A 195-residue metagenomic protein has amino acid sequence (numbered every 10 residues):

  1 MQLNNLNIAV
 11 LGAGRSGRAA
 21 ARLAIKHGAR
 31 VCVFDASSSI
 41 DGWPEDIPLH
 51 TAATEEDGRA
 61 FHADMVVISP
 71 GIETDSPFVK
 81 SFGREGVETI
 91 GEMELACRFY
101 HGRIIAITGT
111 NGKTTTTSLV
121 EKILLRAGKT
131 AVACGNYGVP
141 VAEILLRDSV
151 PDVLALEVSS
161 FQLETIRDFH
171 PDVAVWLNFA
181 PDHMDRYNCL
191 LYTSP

Functional and structural regions predicted by a protein language model:
M1-G91, L95: N-terminal leader/targeting and accessory segments in enzymes
L23-K26, D57-F61, P70-S194: Phosphate-binding loop of NTP-binding sites
